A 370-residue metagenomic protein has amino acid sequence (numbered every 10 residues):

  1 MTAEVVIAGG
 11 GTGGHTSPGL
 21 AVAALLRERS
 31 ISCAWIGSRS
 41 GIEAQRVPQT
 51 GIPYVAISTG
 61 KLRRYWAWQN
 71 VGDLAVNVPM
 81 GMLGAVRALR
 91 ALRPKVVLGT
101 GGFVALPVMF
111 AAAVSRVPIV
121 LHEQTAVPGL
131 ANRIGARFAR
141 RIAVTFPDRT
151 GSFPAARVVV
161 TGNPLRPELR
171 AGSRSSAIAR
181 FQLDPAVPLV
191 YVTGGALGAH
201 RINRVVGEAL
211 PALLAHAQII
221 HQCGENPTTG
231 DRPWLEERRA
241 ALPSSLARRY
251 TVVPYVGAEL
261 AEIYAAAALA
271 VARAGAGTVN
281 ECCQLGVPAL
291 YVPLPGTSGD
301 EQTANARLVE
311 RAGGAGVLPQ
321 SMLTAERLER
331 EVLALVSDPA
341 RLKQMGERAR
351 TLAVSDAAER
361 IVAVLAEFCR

Functional and structural regions predicted by a protein language model:
E4-G10, R27-M80, S321: Conserved nucleotide-sugar phosphate-binding/catalytic loop shared by glycosyltransferases and other
S32, I42, P53, A113-S175: Active-site-proximal region of nucleotide-activated glycan assembly enzymes, centered on histidine/acidic-rich loops
R46, T50, R174-S176, L183-A270 (+3 more regions): Donor-nucleotide binding loops and adjacent catalytic segments primarily of GT-B fold Leloir glycosyltransferases
G84-V97, A105-V120, R133-R141: Glycosyltransferases and closely related glycan-assembly transferases that use nucleotide-activated donors
P94-V96, V253, Y264-T278, V287: Acidic donor-binding loop of glycosyltransferase active sites
S115, A265-A267, C283-V292, A312: Conserved donor-binding/catalytic loop of nucleotide-activated donor transferases
R341-S355: A short, well-ordered alpha-helix in the C-terminal region of glycosyltransferases
V354-R370: C-terminal alpha-helical cap of glycosyltransferases
